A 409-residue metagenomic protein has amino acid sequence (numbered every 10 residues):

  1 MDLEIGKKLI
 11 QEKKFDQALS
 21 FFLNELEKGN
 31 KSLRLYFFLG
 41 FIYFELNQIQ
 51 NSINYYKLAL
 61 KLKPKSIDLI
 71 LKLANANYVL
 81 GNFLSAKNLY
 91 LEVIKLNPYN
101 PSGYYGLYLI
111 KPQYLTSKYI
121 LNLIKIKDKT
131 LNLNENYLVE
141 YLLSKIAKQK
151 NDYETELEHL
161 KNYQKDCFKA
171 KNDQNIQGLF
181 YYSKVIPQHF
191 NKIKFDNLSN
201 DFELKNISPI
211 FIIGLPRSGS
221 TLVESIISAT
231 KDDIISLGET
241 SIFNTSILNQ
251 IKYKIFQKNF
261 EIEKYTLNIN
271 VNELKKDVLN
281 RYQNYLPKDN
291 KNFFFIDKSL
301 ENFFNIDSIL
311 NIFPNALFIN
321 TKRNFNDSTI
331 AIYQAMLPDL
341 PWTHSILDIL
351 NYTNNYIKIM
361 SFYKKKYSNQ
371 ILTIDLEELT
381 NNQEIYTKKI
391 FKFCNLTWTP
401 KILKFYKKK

Functional and structural regions predicted by a protein language model:
I10, F37, F44, L71-Y78 (+2 more regions): Position-specific recognition of the canonical hydrophobic site in helix A of tetratricopeptide repeat
F202-F313: Phosphate-binding active sites in nucleotide-utilizing proteins
I319-I346, L350, K365-K409: The conserved 3'-phosphoadenosine-5'-phosphosulfate
